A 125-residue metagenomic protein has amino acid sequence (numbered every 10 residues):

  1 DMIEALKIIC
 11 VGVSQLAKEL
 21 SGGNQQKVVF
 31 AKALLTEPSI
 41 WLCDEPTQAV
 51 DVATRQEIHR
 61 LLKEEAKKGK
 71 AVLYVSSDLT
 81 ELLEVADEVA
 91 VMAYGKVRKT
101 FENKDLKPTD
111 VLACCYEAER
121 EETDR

Functional and structural regions predicted by a protein language model:
D1-R125: Glycine-rich phosphate-binding loops of nucleotide-dependent enzymes
